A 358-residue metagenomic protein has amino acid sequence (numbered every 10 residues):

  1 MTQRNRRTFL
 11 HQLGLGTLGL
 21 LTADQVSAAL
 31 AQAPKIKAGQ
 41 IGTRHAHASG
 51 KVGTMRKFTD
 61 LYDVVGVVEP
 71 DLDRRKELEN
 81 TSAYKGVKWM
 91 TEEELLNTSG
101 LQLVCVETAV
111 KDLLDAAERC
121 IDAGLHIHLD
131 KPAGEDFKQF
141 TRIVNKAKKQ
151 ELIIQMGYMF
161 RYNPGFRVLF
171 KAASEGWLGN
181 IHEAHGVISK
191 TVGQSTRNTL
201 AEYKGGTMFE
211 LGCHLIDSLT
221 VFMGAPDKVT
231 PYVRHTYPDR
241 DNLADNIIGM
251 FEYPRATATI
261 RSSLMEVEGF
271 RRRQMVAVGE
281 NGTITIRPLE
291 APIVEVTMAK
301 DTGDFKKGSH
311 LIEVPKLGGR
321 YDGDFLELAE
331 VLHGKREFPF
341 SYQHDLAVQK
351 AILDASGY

Functional and structural regions predicted by a protein language model:
M1-N5: N-terminal secretory signal peptides
L10-L30, L103-C105, E327-Y358: C-terminal helix-rich "cap/oligomerization" subdomain common to oxidoreductases
G16-S82: N-terminal Rossmann-like dinucleotide-binding module
P34, R44-H47, F160-R240: Predominantly a Rossmann-like dinucleotide-binding segment in NAD(P)-dependent oxidoreductases
T81-K146: Beta-loop-alpha module in the N-terminal Rossmann-like domain of NAD(P)-dependent dehydrogenases, especially those
R142-F160, N180-E183: Rossmann-fold dehydrogenase core element
M159, Q274-Q343, A347: C-terminal glycine/acidic-rich active-site capping loop/insertion
I216-A291, D322-R336: Contiguous beta-strand/loop segments that form the cofactor/metal-binding neighborhood of enzyme cores
